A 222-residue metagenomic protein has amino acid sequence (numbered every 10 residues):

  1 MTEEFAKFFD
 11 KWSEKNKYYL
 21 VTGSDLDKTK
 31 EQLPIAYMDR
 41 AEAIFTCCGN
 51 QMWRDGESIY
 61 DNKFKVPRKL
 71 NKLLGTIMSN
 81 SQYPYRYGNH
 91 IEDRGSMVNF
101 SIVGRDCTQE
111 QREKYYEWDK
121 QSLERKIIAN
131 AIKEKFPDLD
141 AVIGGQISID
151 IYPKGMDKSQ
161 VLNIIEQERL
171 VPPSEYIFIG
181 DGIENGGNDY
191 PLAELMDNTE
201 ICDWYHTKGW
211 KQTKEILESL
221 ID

Functional and structural regions predicted by a protein language model:
M1-T2, Y152-K154, K158-D222: Mg2+-dependent phosphoryl-transfer enzymes with acidic/Ser/Thr/Gly-rich catalytic loops
T2-H90: Active-site phosphate-binding/coordination module
N16, E42, L139, S174 (+1 more regions): A structural micro-motif
T22, I44, F100, L162 (+1 more regions): Terminal peptide-recognition signature
D27, W53, C107, N185 (+1 more regions): Flexible, glycine-rich phosphate/dinucleotide-binding loops and adjacent beta-alpha linkers at cofactor/substrate
F45-C48, G145, K208-K211: Residues at the C-termini of beta-strands that transition into short coil/loop
P84-I177, N185: Conserved acidic, metal-coordinating active-site core of Asp-based, Mg2+-dependent phosphoryl-transfer enzymes
